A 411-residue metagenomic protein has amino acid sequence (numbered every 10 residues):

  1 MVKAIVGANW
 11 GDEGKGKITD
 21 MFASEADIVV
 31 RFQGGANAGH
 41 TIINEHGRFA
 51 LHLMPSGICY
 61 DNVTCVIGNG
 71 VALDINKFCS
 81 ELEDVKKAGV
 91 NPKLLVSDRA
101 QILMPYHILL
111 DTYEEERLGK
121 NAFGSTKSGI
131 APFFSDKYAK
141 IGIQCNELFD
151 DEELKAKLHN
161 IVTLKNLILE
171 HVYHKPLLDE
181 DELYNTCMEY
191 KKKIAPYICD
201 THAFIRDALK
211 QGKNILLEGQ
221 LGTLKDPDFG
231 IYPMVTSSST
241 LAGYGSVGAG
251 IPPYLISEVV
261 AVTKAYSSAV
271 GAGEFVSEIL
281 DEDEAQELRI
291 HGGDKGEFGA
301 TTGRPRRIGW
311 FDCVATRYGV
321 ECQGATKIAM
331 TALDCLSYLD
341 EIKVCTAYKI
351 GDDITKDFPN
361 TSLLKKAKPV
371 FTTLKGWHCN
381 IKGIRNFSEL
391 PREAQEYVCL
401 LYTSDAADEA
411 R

Functional and structural regions predicted by a protein language model:
M1-L400: TRNA-recognition modules of translation machinery and tRNA-sensing kinases, especially anticodon-binding
Y402, A406-R411: Single conserved hydrophobic/aromatic residue that forms the stacking wall/gate of nucleotide- or nucleobase-binding
